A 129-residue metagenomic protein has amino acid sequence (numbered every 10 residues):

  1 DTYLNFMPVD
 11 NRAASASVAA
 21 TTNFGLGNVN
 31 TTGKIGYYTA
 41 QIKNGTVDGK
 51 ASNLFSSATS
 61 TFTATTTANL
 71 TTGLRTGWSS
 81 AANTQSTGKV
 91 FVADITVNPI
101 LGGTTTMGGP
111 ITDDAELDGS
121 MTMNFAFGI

Functional and structural regions predicted by a protein language model:
D1-I129: Mature extracellular/passenger domains of Gram-negative fimbrial/pilin and adhesin proteins
